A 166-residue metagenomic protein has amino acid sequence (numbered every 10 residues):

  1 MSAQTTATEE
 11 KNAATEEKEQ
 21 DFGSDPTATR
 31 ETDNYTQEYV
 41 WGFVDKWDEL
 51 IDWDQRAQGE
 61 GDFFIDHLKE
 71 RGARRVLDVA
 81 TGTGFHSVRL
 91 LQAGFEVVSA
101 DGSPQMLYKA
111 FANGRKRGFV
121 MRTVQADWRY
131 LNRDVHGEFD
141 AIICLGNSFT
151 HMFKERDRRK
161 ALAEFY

Functional and structural regions predicted by a protein language model:
Q4-T6, K11, E16-R71: Conserved class I S-adenosyl-L-methionine
I51, H136, F153-D157: Short, solvent-exposed loop/turn segments at secondary-structure boundaries
A73-A80: Conserved class I S-adenosyl-L-methionine
F85-L131: Class I SAM-dependent methyltransferase SAM/SAH-binding core
R133-A141: A short acidic, Gly/Pro-enriched loop at the edge of an enzyme's catalytic core that lines a small-molecule cofactor
D140-R156: A short SAM/SAH-binding and catalytic strip from SAM-dependent methyltransferases
R159-Y166: A short glycine-rich, Lys/Arg-flanked "PGG" loop and its adjoining helix->strand segment in the class I
